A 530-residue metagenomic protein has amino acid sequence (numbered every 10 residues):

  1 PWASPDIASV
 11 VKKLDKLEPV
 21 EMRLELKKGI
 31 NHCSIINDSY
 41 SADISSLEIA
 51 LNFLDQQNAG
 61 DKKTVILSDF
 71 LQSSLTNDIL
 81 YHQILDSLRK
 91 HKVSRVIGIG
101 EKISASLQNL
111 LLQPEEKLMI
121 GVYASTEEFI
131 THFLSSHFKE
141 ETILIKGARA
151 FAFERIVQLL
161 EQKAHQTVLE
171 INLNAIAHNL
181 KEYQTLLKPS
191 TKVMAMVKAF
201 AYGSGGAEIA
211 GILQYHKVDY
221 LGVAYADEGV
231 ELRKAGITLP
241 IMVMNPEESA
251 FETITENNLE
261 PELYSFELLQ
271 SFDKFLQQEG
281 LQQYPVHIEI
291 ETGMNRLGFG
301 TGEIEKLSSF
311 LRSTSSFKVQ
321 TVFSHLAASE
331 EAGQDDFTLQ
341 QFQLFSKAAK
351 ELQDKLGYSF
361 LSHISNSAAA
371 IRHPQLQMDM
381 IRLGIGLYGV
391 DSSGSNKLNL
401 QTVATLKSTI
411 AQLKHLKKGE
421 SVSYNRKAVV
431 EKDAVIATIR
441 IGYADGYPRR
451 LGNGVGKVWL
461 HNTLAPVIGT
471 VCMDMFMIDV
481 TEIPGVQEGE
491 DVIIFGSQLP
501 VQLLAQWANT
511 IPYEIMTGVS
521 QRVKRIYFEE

Functional and structural regions predicted by a protein language model:
P1-H91, A177-M194: Nucleotide phosphate-binding/pyrophosphate-handling subdomain across enzymes that bind or process nucleotide phosphates
D38, D69, V96, I145 (+5 more regions): Residue-level signal for inorganic ion chemistry
S39, K62-V65, F70-H137, E141: C-terminal helical cap/extension that packs against the catalytic core of soluble nucleotide-cofactor enzymes
D61, H415-E530: C-terminal accessory subdomain/extension
H137-T142, G147-N258, K274, K318: A charged N-terminal "starter" segment
V168, A175-L180, T185-L186, A199-H216 (+7 more regions): Active-site loop/helix belt of alpha/beta enzymes
K192-M194, Y220, P240-M242, N258-E260 (+6 more regions): Structural preference for beta-strand elements that scaffold enzyme active sites
F251-S265, Q270-S271, Y284-P285: Glycine/small-residue-rich loop that forms an oxyanion/phosphate-binding "nest" at active or ligand-binding sites
